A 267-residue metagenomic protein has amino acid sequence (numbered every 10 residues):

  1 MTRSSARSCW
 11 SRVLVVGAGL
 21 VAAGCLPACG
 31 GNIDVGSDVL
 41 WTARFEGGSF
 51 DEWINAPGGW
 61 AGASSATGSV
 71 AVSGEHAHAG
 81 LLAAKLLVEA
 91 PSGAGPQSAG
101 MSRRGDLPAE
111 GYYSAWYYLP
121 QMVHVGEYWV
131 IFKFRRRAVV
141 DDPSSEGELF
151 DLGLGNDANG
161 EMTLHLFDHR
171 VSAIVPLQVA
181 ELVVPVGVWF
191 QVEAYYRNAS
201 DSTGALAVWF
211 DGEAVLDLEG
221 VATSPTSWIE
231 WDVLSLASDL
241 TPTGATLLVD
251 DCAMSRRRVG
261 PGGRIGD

Functional and structural regions predicted by a protein language model:
N32-A61, I265-D267: Extracellular carbohydrate-recognition regions
D51-K85: Extracellular glycan-recognition surfaces and repeat-rich motifs
A71-P96, E161-H165: Short carbohydrate-recognition loop motifs
A83-S114, S172-V179: Secreted extracellular polysaccharide-interacting domains
F134-F167: Glycan-recognition/cleft segments
H169-Q191: Short, aromatic/His-centered strand-loop micro-motif at the edge of beta-sheets
Q191-G220: Carbohydrate-binding surfaces in secreted/extracellular proteins
L218-D251: Flexible glycan-contacting loops in extracellular carbohydrate-active proteins
